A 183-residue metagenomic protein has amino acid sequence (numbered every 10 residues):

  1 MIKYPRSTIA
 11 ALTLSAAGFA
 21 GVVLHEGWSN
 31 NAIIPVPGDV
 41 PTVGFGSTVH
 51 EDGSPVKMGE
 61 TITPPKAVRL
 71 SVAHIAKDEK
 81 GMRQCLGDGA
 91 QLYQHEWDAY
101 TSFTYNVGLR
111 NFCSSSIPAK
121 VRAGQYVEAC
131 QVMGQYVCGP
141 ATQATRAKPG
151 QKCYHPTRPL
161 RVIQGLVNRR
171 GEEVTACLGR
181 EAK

Functional and structural regions predicted by a protein language model:
M1-T13, A17-N31, P35-G38, P65-A73 (+2 more regions): Long, amphipathic alpha-helical surface segments
L12-T13, A17, P55-I62, L86-L92 (+1 more regions): Short, exposed beta-strand "edge-strand" segments with a Pro/Gly-rich flavor and a Y/T-containing core
P35-K57: Substrate-binding/active-site groove segments that recognize and process beta-1,4-linked N-acetyl-hexosamine
T42-G44, A99-T104, E128-V132: Structural recognition of the beta-strand scaffold that forms the well-ordered cores of secreted hydrolase catalytic
E60-I117: Mid-length scaffold segments of soluble, non-membrane domains
